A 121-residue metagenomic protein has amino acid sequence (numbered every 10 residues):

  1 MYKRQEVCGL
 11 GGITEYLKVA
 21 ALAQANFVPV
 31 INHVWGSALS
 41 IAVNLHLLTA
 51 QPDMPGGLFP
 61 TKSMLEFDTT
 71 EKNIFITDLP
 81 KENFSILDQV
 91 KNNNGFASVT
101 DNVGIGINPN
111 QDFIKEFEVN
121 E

Functional and structural regions predicted by a protein language model:
K3-F96: Shared catalytic-loop signature of beta/alpha-barrel
F96-E121: Extended hydrophobic packing segments that form well-structured cores
